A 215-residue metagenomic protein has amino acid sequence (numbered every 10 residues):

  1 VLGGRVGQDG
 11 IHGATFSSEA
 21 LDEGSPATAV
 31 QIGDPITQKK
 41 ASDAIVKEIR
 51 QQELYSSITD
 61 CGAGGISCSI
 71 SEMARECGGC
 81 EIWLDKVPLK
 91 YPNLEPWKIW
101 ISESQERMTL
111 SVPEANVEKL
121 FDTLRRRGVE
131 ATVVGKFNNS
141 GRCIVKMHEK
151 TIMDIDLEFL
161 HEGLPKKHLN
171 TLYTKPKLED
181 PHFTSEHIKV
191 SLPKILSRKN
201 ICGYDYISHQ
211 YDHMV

Functional and structural regions predicted by a protein language model:
V1-V215: Glycine/proline-enriched, intrinsically flexible loops and inter-domain linkers
